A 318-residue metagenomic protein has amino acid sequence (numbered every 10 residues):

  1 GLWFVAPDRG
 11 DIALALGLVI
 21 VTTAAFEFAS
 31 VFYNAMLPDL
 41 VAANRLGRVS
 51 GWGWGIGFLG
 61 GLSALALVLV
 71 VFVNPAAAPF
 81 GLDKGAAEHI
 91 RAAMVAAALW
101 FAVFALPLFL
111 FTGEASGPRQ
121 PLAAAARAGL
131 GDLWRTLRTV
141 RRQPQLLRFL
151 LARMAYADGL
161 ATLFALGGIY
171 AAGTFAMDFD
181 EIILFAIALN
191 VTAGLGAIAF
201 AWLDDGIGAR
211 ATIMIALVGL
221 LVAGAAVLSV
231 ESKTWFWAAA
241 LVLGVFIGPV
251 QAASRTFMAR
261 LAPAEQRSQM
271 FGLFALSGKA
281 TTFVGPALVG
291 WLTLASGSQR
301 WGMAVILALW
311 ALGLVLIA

Functional and structural regions predicted by a protein language model:
G1, A211-A226: Structural signature of the two symmetry-related core transmembrane helices
F4-L18, L228-A240: Helix-loop junctions at membrane interfaces in 12-TM secondary transporters
F28-V41, P249-A262: Intracellular juxtamembrane helix-capping segments at the cytosolic ends of symmetry-related transmembrane helices
V70-L99, W291-W310: A membrane-interface helix-boundary motif in multi-pass transporters
W100-F111, A304-A318: Multi-pass alpha-helical transporter architecture, strongest for 12-TM Major Facilitator/SLC carriers used
G113-L151: Juxtamembrane intracellular "pre-TM" segments in multi-pass secondary transporters
A165-I182: Short amphipathic helix-loop junctions that connect adjacent transmembrane helices in Major Facilitator Superfamily/SLC
L195-A209, T293: Helix-to-loop junctions at the C-terminal end of transmembrane segments in multipass secondary transporters
